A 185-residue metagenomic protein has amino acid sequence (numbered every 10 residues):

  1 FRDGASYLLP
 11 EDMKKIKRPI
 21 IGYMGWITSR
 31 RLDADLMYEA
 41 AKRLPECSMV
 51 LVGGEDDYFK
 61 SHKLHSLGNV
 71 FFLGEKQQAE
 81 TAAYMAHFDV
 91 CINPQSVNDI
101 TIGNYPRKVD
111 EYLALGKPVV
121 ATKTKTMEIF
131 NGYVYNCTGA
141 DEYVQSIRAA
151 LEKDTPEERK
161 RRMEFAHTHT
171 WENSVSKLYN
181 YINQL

Functional and structural regions predicted by a protein language model:
F1-K17, S61: Acidic anion/phosphate-binding donor-loop and adjacent secondary structure in glycosyltransferase catalytic cores
M13-R31, M37, A41: Conserved donor-binding/catalytic core segment of Leloir-type glycosyltransferases
I21-W26, V52-G53, L73, R162: Short hydrophobic "strand-cap" motifs at the C-terminus of beta-strands
M37, K60-S61, Q78-T81, V109 (+2 more regions): Acidic, amphipathic alpha-helical patches
G53, F59-M85: Nucleotide-activated donor-binding/catalytic signature segment of Leloir-type glycosyltransferases, i.e., the conserved
A79-Y84, C91-A114, V120-G132: Nucleotide-sugar-dependent
E128-A149: Change "using UDP/GDP/dTDP sugars" to "using nucleotide sugars
T155-Q184: A charged, aromatic-enriched C-terminal amphipathic alpha-helix characteristic of glycosyltransferases across folds
